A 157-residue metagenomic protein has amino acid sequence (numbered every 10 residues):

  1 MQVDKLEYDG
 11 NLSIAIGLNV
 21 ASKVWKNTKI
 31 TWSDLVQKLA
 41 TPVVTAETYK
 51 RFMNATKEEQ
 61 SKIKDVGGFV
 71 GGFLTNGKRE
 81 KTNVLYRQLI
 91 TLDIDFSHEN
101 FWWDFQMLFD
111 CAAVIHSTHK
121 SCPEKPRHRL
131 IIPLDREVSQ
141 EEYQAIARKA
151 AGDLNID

Functional and structural regions predicted by a protein language model:
Q2-H128, P133-Q144: Signature for HUH/AEP ssDNA processing cores
A145-K149: Long, highly charged amphipathic alpha-helices
A151-D157: Flexible helix-coil linker/hinge segments at domain or subdomain boundaries
